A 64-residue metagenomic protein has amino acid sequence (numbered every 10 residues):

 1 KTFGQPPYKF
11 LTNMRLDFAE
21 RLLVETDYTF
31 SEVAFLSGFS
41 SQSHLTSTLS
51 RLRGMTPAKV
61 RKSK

Functional and structural regions predicted by a protein language model:
K1-S40, K62-K64: Terminal helix-turn-helix DNA-binding modules in bacterial transcription factors
S43: Key DNA-contact positions within bacterial/archaeal DNA-binding proteins
S47-K64: …primarily DNA-binding HTH/wHTH and HhH modules…
